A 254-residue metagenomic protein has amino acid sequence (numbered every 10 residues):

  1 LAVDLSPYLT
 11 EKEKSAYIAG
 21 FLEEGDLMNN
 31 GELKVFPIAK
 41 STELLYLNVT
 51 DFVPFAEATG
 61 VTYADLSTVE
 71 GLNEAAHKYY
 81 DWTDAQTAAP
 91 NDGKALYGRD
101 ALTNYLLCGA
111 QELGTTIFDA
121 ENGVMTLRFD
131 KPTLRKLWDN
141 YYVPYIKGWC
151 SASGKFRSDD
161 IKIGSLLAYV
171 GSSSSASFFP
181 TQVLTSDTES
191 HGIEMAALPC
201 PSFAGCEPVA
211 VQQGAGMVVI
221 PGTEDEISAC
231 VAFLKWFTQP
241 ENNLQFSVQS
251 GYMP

Functional and structural regions predicted by a protein language model:
L1-L44, V53, G109-A110, S190-P201: Hinge/lid segment of periplasmic solute-binding proteins
S6-Y17, V61-S67, P90, L96 (+3 more regions): Short, solvent-exposed loop/beta-turn-alpha elements that line the ligand-binding surface or hinge of extracytoplasmic
D26-E43, E70-T126: Extracytoplasmic/periplasmic solute-binding protein
G31, R135, D139, I146-K147 (+1 more regions): Extracytoplasmic/periplasmic substrate-recognition and gating elements
S67-G71, C150-I163: Short helix-initiation/N-cap motifs at beta->coil->alpha
N73-Y80, E121-G154, C200: Glycine-centered hinge/linker elements that transmit conformational signals in sensory and ligand-binding systems
L167-S172: Paired acidic/hydrophobic, glycine-rich loop segments that form the ligand-binding mouth/hinge of periplasmic-binding
S173-S190: A ligand-binding cleft/hinge motif common to bilobed small-molecule-binding domains
